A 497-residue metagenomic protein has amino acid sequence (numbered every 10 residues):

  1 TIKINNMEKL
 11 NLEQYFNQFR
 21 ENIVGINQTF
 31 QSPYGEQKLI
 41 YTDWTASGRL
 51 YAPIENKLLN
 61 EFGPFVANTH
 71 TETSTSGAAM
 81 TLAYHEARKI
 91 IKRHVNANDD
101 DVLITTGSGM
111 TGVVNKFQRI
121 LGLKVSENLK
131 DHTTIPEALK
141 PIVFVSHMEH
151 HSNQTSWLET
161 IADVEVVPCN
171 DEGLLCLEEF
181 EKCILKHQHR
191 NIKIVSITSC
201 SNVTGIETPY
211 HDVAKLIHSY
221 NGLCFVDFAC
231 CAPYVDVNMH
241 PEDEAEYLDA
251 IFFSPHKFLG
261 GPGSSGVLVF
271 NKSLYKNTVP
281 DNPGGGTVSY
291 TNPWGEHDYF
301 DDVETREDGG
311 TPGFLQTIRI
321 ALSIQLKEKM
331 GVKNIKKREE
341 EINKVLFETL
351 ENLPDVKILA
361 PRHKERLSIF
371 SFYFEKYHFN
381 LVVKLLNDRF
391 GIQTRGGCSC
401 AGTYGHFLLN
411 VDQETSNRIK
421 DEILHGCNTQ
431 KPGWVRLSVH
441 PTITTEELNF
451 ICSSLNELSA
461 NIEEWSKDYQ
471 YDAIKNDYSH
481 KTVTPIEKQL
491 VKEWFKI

Functional and structural regions predicted by a protein language model:
I4-I497: Pyridoxal 5′-phosphate
